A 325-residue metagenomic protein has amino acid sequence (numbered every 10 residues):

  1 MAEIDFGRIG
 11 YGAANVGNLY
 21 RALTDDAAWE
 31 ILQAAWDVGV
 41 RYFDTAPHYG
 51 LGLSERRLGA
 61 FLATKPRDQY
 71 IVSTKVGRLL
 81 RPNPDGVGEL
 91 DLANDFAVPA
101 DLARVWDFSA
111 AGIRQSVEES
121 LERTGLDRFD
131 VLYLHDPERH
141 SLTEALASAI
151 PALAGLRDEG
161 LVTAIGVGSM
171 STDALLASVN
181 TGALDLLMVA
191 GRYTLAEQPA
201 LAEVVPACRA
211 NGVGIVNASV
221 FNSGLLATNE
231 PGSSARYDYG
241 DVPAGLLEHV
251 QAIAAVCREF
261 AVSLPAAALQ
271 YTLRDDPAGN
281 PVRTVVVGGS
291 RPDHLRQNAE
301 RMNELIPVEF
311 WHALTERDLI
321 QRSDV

Functional and structural regions predicted by a protein language model:
M1-P82: N-terminal binding-site loop/beta-alpha segment at the start of enzyme catalytic domains that lines or forms
Y11, A28, F43, L58 (+9 more regions): Conserved, mostly hydrophobic/aromatic
A22-A35, S109-R123, M170-A177: Short, acidic/polar
F61-R67, L121-G125, V179-G182: Acidic (Asp/Glu)-rich catalytic clusters
N83-F96, N229-S234: Short, flexible, mixed-charge acidic loops at enzyme active sites
D95-F108, I253-A254: Short glycine/proline- and acidic residue-enriched helix-loop micro-motifs that form flexible lids or anion-recognition
E119-H140: Active-site groove signature of glycoside hydrolases
P137-V325: Beta/alpha (TIM)-barrel catalytic core signal, keyed to glycine-rich beta->alpha loops juxtaposed to Asp/Glu that bind
